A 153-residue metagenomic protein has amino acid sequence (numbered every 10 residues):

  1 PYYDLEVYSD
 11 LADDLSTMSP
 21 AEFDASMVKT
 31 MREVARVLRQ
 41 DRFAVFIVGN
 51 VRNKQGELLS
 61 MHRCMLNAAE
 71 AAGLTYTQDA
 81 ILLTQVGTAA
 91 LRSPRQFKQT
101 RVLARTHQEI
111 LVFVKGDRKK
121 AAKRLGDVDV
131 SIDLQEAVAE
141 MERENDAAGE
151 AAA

Functional and structural regions predicted by a protein language model:
P1-A153: Class I S-adenosyl-L-methionine-dependent methyltransferase catalytic core
